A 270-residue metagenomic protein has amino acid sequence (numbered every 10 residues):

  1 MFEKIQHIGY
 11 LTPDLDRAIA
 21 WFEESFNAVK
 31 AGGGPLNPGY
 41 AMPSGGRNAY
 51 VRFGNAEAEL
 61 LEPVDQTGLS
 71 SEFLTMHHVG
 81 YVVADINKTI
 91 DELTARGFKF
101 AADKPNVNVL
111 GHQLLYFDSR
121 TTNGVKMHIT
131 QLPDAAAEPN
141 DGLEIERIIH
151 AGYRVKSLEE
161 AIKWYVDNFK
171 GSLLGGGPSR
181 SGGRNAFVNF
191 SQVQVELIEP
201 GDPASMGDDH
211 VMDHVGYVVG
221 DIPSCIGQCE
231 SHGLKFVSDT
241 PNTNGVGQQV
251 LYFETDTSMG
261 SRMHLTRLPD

Functional and structural regions predicted by a protein language model:
M1-I19, M76-V83, T130-I162, M212-Y217 (+1 more regions): N-terminal beta-strand motif that seeds the catalytic metal site of vicinal oxygen chelate
F2-G9, D16, A20-A49, A58-E62: An N-terminus-focused feature that recognizes amino-terminal "leader" regions
I8, V29, G33, V79-V82 (+8 more regions): Tandem-repeat architecture and repeat-register "anchor" residues
D14-K30, N87-G97, S157-L173, P223-G233: Amphipathic alpha-helical segments
R17, P35-P38, E160, G177-R184: Short glycine/proline-centered loop/turn elements that form peptide/ligand docking sites
R52-G54, G182, N189-S191, D256: Short strand-coil-strand connectors
E59-P63, G80, A84, E92 (+5 more regions): A structural feature that tracks compact, well-ordered secondary-structure segments with a strong bias toward
I90-E144, G177, A186-F187, G227-D270: Vicinal oxygen chelate
